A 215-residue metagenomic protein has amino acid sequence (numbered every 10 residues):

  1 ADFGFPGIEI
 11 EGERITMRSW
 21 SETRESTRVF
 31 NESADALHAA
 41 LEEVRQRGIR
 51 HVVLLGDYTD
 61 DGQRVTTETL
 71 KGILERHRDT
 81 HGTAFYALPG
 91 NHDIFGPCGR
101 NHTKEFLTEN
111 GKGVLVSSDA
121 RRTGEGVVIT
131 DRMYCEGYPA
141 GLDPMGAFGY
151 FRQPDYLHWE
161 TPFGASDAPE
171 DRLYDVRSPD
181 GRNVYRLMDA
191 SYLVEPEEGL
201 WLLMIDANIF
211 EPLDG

Functional and structural regions predicted by a protein language model:
A1-T67: N-terminal active-site segment of His-dependent metallophosphoesterases
T69-G215: Extended active-site neighborhood of metal-dependent phosphoesterases/phosphodiesterases
